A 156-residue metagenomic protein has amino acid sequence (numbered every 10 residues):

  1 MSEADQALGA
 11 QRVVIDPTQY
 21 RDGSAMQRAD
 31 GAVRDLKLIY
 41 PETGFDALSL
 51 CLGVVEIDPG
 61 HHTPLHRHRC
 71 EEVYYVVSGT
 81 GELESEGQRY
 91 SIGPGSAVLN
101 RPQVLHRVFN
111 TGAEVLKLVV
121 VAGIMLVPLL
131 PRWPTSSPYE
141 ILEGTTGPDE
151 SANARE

Functional and structural regions predicted by a protein language model:
M1-S49, W133-E156: A short, N-terminal "cap"/entry segment at the start of jelly-roll beta-barrel domains of the cupin/DSBH fold
R34-P41, G53-H68, P102: Conserved short histidine dyad/triad with adjacent acidic residue
G44-L48, D58-H61, T80, I124-V127: Short, charged/polar surface micro-motifs in flexible loops or helix N-caps
V54-D58, R67-L83, V121: Short, conserved beta-strand element in jelly-roll/cupin
V54-V55, L99, A113-P131: A short hydrophobic beta-strand segment most commonly corresponding to one strand of the jelly-roll/cupin
T63-L65, L83-E84, N100, H106-G112 (+1 more regions): Short beta-strand His + acidic residue motifs that chelate non-heme Fe in jelly-roll/DSBH and cupin folds
V73, T80-E82, R89, L105 (+1 more regions): Structural motif
G87-Q103: Short acidic-glycine-tyrosine-enriched beta hairpin
